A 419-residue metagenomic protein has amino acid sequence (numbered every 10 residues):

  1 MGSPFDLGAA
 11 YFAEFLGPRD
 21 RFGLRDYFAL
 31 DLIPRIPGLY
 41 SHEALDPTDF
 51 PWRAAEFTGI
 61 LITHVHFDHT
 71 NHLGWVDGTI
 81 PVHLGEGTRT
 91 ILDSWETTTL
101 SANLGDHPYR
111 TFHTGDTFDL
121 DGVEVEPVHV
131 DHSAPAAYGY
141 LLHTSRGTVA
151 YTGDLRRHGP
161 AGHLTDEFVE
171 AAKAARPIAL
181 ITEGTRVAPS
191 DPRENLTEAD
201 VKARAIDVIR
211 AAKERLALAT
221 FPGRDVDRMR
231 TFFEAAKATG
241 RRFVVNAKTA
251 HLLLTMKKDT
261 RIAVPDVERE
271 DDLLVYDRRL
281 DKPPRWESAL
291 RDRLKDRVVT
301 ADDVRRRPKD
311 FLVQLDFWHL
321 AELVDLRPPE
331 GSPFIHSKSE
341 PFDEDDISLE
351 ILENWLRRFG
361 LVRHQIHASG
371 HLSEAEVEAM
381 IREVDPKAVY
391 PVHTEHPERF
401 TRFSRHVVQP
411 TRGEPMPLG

Functional and structural regions predicted by a protein language model:
M1-G59, D68-D227, T231, K237 (+1 more regions): His/Asp/Glu-rich metal-coordinating catalytic cores of metallo-dependent phosphodiesterases/hydrolases acting on
T63, G153, T182, L315 (+1 more regions): Active-site flanking residues adjacent to catalytic metal/cofactor-binding acidic residues
H66-D68, H113-G115, K248, F317-L320 (+1 more regions): Short, polar loop motifs at secondary-structure junctions
G74-D77, F118-D121, L323-P329, E398-S404: Short loop/helix-cap segments at secondary-structure boundaries that form the rim of catalytic
P108-T114, L274-R279, V408-P410: Short acidic-hydrophobic, aromatic-tinged amphipathic segments that line or gate anion-handling sites
G159-K248, P329-V408: Cap/insert and terminal regions of metallo-dependent hydrolase folds
R193-G331: Hard-cation-handling environments
V408, P415-G419: Active-site-adjacent helix-turn-beta-strand microarchitecture at beta-sheet edges that either contains or buttresses
